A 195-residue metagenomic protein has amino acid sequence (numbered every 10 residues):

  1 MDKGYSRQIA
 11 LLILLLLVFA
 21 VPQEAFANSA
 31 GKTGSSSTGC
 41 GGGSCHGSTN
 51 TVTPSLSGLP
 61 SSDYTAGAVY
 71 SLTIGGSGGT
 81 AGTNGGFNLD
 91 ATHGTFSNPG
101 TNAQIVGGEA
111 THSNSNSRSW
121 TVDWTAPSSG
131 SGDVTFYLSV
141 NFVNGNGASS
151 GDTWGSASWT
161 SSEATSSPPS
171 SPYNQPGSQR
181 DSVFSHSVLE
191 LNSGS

Functional and structural regions predicted by a protein language model:
M1-A27, S178, V183-S195: Secretory targeting signatures
D2-S6, V18-S166, Y173-Q175: Sequence context surrounding c-type heme c attachment/ligation sites in exported
